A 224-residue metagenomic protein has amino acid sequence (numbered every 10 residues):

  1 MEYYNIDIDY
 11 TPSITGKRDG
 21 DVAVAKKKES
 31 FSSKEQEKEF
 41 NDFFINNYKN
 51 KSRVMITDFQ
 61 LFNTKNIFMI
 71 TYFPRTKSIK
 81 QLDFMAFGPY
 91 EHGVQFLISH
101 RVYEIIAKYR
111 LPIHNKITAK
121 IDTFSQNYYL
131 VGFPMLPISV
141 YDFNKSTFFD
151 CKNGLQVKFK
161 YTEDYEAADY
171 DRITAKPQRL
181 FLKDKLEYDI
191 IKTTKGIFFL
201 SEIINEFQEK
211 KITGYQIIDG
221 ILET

Functional and structural regions predicted by a protein language model:
M1-N66: A structured, charge-rich N-terminal accessory region that forms the first stable segment of a protein and links
F40-I98: Short N-terminal edge-element motif at the start of the domain
Y72-Y129, P134-I138, L200: Aromatic- and glycine-enriched beta-alpha-beta binding-site module
K108, A119, F124-T224: Acidic, proline/glycine-rich low-complexity IDRs
